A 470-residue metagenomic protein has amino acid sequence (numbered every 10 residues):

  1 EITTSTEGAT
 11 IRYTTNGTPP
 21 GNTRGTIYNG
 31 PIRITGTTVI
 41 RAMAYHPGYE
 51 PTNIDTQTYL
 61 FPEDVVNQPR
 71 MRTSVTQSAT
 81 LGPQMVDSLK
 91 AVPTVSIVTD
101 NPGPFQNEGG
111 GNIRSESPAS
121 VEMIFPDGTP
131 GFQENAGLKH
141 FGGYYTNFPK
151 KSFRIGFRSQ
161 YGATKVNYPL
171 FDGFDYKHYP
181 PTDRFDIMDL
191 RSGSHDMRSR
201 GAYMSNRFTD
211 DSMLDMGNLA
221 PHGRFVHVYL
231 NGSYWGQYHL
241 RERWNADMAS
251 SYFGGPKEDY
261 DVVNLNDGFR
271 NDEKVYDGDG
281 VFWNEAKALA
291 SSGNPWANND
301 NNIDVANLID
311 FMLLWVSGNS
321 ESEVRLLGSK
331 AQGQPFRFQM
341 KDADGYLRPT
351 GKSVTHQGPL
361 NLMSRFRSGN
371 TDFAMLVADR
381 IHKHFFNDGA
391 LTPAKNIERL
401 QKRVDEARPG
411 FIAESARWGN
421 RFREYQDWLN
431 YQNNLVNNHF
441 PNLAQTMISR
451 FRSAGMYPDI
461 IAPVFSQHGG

Functional and structural regions predicted by a protein language model:
E1-G137, Q334, R423, D427-W428 (+3 more regions): Short, compositionally stereotyped local motifs that mark structural "simplifiers"
T14, T23-G25, N53-D55, R70 (+10 more regions): Short, solvent-exposed loop/turn and secondary-structure capping segments
I97, I155, N302-K352, F440: Active-site acidic catalytic loop and adjacent metal/ATP-binding pocket of ATP-dependent phosphoryl transfer enzymes
E116-P118, E122-H178, H222-D272, P335-F338: Carboxylate/His-rich catalytic cores and anion/metal-binding grooves
Y168-D196, R200-A202, S233-W235, H239-S320 (+4 more regions): ATP-dependent phospho-/nucleotidyl transfer catalytic cores
R198-N218: A conserved alpha-helical element in kinase catalytic cores
R207-D211, A306, D310, M375 (+2 more regions): Solvent-exposed, polar/charged alpha-helical surfaces in well-ordered, non-transmembrane soluble domains, broadly
Q332-R452: C-terminal catalytic region of ATP-dependent kinase domains
